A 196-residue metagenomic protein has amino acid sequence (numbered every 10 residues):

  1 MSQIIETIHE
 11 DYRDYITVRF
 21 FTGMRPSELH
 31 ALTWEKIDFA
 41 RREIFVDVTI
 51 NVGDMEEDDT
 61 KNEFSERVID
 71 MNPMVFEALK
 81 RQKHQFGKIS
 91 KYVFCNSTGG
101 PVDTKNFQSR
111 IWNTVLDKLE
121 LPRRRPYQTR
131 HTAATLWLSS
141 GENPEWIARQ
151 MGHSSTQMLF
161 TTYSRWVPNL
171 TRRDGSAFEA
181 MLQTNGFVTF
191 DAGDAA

Functional and structural regions predicted by a protein language model:
M1-L32, A40, F64-E66, M74-V75 (+3 more regions): Basic, Lys/Arg- and aromatic-enriched nucleic-acid-binding interface segment
S2, R41, D47-V52, N72-P122: Active-site/catalytic core of tyrosine-dependent DNA strand-transfer enzymes
E6, R41, V52-E77, R81 (+3 more regions): C-terminal secondary-structure termini that scaffold catalytic or DNA-interacting sites
T7-R13, T17, F21-E28, F107 (+3 more regions): C-terminal catalytic core of tyrosine-transesterase DNA break-rejoin enzymes
A31-I37, A148-S154, S164: A short, basic/aromatic helix-end/turn motif that makes direct DNA contacts
I50, M151-A177: Catalytic-site neighborhood detector that most strongly recognizes the C-terminal catalytic loop/helix of tyrosine
M71, F94, W112, A134-W137 (+3 more regions): Hydrophobic, well-ordered secondary-structure elements that form the walls of internal hydrophobic environments
P126-Y127, Y163: Catalytic tyrosine of NAD(P)H-dependent dehydrogenase/reductases that use a Tyr as the general acid/base
